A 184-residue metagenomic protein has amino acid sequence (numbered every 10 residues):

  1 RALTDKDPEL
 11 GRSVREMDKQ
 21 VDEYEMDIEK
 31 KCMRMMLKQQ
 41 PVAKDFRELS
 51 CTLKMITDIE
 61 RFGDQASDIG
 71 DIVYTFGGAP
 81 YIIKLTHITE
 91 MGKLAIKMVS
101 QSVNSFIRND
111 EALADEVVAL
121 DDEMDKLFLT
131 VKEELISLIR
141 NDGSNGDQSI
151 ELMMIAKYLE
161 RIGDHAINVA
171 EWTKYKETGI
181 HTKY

Functional and structural regions predicted by a protein language model:
R1-Y184: Cytosolic, long alpha-helical scaffolding segments
